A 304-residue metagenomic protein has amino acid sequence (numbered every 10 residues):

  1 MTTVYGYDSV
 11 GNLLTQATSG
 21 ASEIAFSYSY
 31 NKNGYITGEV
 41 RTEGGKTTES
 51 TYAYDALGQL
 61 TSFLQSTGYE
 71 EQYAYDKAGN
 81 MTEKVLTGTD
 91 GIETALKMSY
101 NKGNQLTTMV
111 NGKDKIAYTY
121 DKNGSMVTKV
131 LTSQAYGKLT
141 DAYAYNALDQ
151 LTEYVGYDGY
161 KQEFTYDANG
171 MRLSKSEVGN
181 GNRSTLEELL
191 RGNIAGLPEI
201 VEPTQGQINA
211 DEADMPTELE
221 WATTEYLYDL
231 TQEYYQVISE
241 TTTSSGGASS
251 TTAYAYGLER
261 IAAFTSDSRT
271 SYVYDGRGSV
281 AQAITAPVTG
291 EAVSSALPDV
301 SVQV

Functional and structural regions predicted by a protein language model:
M1-T15, S27-N33, T37-V40, G45-V85 (+4 more regions): Residue-level markers of secondary-structure register and packing in elongated scaffolds
F26, A95-N101: GD-rich hexapeptide-repeat beta-solenoids
N104-V110: Extracellular, surface-exposed repeat architectures
E233-S239: Alpha-helical "lid/cap" subdomains adjacent to substrate-binding clefts that gate access and reposition the ligand
T241-S245: Short, solvent-exposed aromatic-acidic interface loops
